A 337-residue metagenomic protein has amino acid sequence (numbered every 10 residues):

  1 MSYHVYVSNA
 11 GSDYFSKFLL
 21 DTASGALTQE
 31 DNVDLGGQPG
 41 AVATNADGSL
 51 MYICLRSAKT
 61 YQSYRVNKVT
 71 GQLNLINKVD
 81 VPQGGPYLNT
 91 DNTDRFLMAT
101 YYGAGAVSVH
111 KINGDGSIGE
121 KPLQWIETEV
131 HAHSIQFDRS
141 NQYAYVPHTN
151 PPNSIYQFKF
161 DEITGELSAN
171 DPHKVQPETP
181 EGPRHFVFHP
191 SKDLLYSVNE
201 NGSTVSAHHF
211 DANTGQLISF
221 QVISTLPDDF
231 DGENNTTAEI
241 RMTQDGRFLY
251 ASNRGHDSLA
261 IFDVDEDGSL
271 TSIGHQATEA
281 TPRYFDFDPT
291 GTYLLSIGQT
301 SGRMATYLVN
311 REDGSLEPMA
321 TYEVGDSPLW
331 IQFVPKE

Functional and structural regions predicted by a protein language model:
M1-A26: An edge-strand/N-cap motif at the start of beta-rich repeat modules
A10, R56, Y102-A104, I112 (+8 more regions): Short loop/turn segments immediately following the C-termini of beta-strands
Y14-F15, K59-Y61, G105-V107, P152-I155 (+3 more regions): Structural signal for beta-propeller blades
F18-G25, Y64-G71, H110-I118, F158-L167 (+3 more regions): Short loop/turn segments immediately following beta-strands, especially the blade-tip and inter-blade linker loops
T28-D34, N74-V79, E120-I126, N170-P177 (+3 more regions): A short beta-strand motif characteristic of beta-propeller blades
G36-D47, V79-F96, E127-N141, P177-K192 (+3 more regions): Beta-rich, blade/repeat-based domains predominating in secreted/periplasmic proteins but also intracellular
Y145-V205: Loop-centered beta-sheet repeat module
